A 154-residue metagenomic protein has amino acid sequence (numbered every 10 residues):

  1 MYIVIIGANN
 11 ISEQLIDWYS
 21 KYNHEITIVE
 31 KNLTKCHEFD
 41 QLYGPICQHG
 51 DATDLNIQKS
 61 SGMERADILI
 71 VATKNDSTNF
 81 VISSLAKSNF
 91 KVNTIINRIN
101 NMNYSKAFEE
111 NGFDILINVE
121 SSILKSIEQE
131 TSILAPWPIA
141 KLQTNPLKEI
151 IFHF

Functional and structural regions predicted by a protein language model:
M1-F154: Cytosolic regulatory regions of ion transport systems
